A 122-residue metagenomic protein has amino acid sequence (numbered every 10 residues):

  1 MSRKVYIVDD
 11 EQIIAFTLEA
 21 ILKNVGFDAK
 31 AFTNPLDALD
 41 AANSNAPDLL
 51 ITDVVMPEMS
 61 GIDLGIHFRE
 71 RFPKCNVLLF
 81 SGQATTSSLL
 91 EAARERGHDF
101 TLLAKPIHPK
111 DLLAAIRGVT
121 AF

Functional and structural regions predicted by a protein language model:
Q12-K30, G97-F100: Two-component/phosphorelay signaling modules centered on CheY-like receiver
A31-L49: Acidic, metal-coordinating helix/loop segments flanking the phosphotransfer/catalytic sites of two-component signaling
T33-N34, S60-L64: Acidic catalytic/metal-coordinating carboxylates
D40, I62-F72: Short amphipathic alpha-helix used as the core "switch/output" element in two-component signaling
T52-D53: Active-site T/S-Asp motif of two-component receiver
M56: Receiver (REC) domain active-site loop signature in two-component systems and cognate sites in sensor histidine kinases
F80-G82: Hydrophobic/aromatic residues positioned on beta-strands within the core alpha/beta folds
A104-T120: C-terminal output helix
